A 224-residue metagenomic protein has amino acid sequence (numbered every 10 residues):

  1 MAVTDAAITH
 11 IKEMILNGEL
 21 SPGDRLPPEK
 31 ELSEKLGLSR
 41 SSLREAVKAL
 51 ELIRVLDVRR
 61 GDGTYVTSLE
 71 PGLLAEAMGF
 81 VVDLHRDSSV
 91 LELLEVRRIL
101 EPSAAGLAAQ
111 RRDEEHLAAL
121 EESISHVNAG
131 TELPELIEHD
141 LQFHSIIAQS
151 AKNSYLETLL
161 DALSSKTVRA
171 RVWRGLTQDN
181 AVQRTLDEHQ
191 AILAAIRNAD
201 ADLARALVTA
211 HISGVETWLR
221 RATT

Functional and structural regions predicted by a protein language model:
M1-L100, G106: Short linear motifs at protein or domain termini
A7-I8, E19, R25, G79 (+4 more regions): Hydrophobic/basic alpha-helical segments enriched in Actinobacteria
P28-E29, V82-D87, H126-G130, R171-G175: A short, mixed-charge helix-start or loop-turn motif at secondary-structure junctions
R44, R112, H139-D140, L176-A181 (+1 more regions): Juxtamembrane/interface motifs at transmembrane-helix termini
L93-W173, T185-A191, L203-G214: Conserved amphipathic alpha-helical segments that form helical-bundle/coiled-coil interaction surfaces
I196-D202: Short acidic-aromatic low-complexity motifs
S213-T224: Short, charge-rich amphipathic alpha-helical segments embedded in non-transmembrane helical bundles/solenoids
